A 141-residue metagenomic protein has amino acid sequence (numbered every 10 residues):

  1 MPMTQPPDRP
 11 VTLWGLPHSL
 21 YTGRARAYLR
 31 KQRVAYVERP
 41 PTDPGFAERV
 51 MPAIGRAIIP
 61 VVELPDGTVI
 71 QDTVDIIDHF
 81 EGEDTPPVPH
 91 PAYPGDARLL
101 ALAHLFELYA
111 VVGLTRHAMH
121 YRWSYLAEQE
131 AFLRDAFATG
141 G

Functional and structural regions predicted by a protein language model:
P2-G140: GST-like domain detector, emphasizing the conserved glutathione-binding G-site in the N-terminal thioredoxin-like
